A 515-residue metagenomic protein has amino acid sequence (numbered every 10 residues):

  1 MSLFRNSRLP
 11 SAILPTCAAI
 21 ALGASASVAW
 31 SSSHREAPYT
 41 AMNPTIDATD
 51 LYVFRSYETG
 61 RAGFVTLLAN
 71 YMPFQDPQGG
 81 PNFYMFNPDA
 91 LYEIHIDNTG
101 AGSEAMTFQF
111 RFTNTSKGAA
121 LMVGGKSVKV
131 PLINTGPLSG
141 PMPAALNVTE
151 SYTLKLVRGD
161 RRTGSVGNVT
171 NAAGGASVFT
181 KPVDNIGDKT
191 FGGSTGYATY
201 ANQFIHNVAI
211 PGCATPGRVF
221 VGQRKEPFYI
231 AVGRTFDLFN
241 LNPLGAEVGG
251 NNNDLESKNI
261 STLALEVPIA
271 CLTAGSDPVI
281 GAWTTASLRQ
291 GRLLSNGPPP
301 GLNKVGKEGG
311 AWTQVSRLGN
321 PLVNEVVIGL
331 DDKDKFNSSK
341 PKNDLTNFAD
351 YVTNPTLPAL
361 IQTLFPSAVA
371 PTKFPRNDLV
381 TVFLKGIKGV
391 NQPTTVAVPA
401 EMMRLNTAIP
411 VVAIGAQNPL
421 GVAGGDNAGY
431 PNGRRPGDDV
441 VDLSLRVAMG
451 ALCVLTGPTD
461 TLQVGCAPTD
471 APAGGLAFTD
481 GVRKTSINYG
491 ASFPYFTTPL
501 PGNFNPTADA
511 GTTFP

Functional and structural regions predicted by a protein language model:
S2-T16: Bacterial N-terminal signal peptides that target proteins for export
F4, R8, L22-A24, V28-A29: Intrinsic disorder/low-complexity segments
P10-I13, S27, V53: Intrinsically disordered, low-complexity segments enriched in polar/charged small residues
I13-S25: Bacterial N-terminal signal peptides
A29-P515: Surface-exposed extracytoplasmic segments
